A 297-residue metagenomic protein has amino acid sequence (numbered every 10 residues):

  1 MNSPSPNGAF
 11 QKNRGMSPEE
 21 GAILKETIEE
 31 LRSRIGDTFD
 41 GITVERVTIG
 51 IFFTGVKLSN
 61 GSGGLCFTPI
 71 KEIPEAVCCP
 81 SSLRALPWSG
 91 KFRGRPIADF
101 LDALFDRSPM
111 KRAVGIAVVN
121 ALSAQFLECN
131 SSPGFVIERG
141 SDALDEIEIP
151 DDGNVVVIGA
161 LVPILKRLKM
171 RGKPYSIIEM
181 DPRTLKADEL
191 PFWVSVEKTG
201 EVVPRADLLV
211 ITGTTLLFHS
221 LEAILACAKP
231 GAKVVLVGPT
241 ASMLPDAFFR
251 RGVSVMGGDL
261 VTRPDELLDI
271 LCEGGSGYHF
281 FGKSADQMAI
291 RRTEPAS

Functional and structural regions predicted by a protein language model:
P6-K169, M288-S297: Electropositive, gly/pro-rich neighborhoods at or near active sites that engage anionic ligands
P150, L168-R171, V203-P204, L225-G231: Short, conserved loop/helix-junction motifs that constitute active-site signature segments in enzyme catalytic cores
G153, D207, S254: Conserved acidic residues
V156, L208-T212, V235: Structural motif
L161, D181, T240: Residues in the short beta-alpha loop(s) of Rossmann-like NAD(P)-binding domains
K173-A187: NAD(P)-binding Rossmann-fold cofactor-contacting core
W193-P204: Short acidic low-complexity segments
K233-S297: C-terminal functional extensions of proteins
